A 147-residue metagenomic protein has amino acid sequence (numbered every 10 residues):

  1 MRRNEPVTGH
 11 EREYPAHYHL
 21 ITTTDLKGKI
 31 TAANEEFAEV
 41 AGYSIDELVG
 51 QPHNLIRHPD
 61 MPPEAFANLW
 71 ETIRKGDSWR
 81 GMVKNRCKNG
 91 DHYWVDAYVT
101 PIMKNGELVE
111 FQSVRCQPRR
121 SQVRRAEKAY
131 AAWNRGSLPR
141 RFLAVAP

Functional and structural regions predicted by a protein language model:
R3, H10-A132: Sensory/regulatory domains in signal-transduction proteins
F142-P147: Alpha-helical transmembrane segments and their helix-membrane boundary motifs
